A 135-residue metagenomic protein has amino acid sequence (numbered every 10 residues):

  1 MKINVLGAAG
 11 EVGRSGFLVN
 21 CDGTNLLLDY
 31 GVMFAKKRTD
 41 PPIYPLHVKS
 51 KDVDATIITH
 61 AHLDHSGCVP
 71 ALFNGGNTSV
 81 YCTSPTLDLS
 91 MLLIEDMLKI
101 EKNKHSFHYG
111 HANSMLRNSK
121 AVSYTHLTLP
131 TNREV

Functional and structural regions predicted by a protein language model:
M1-K2: Extreme N-terminal starter segment of soluble prokaryotic enzymes
G7-A9: Short Gly/Pro-enriched turn/cap motifs at secondary-structure boundaries
R14, C21-I58, H62-T78, L93-R117: Pre-active-site segment of Zn-dependent metallo-hydrolases
S79-P85: Short internal beta-strands
K120-Y124: Short acidic-hydrophobic, aromatic-tinged amphipathic segments that line or gate anion-handling sites
T125-T131: Conserved small/polar residues in nucleotide/adenosyl-binding loops
